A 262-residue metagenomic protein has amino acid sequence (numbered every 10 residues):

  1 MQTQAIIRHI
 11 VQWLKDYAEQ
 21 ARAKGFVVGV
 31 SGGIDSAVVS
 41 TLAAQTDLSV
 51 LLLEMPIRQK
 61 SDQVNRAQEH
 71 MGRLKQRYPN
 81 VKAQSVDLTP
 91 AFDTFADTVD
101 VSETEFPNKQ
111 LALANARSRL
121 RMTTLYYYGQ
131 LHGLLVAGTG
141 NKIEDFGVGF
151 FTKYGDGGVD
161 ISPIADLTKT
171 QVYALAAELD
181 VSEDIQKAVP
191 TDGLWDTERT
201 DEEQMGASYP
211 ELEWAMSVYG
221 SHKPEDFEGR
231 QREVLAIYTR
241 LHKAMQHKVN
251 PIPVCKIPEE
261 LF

Functional and structural regions predicted by a protein language model:
M1-A5: An N-terminal, well-structured beta->alpha segment
I6-F26, T41-L51, R58-S61, H70-A116 (+3 more regions): ATP/NTP-dependent adenylation/nucleotidyl-transfer catalytic domains that generate, transfer, or process NMP-activated
G33: Conserved G/P- and acidic residue-centered "switch" motifs that form tight phosphate/ATP-binding loops in soluble
S36: N-terminal Rossmann-fold NAD(P) dinucleotide-binding loop
A67: Conserved SAM-binding loop
L120: His/acidic metal-ligating clusters that form di-metal
